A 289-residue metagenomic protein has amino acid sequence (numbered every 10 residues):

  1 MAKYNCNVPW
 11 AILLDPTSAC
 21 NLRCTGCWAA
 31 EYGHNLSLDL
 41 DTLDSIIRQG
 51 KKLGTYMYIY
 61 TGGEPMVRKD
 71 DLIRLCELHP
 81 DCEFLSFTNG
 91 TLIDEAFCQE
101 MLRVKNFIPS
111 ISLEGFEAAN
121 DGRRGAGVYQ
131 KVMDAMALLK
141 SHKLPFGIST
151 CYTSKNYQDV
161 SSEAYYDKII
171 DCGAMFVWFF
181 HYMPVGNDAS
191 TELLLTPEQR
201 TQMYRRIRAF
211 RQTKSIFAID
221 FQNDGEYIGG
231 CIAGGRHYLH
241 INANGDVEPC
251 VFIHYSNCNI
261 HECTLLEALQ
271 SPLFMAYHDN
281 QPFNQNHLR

Functional and structural regions predicted by a protein language model:
M1-A2: Eukaryotic acidic, serine/proline-rich intrinsically disordered low-complexity regions that function as flexible
C6-N7, A11-L40: Canonical Radical SAM [4Fe-4S] cluster-binding loop centered on the CxxxCxxC motif and its immediate flanking residues
C20, C24-C27, C231, G245 (+2 more regions): Short cysteine clusters
L43-Y60, R68-F180: Radical SAM/AdoMet-radical enzyme domain recognition
D121-G234, A243-N244, E248, F252-I260: Radical SAM enzyme [4Fe-4S]-AdoMet core and its adjacent flexible, acidic and glycine-rich loops/tails across
V247, F252-R289: Flexible mid-to-C-terminal extensions adjoining Fe-S/redox cofactors in radical SAM and related proteins
